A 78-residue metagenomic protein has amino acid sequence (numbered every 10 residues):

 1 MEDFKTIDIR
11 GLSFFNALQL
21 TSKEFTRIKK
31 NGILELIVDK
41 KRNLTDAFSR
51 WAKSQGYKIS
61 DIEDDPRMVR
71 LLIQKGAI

Functional and structural regions predicted by a protein language model:
M1-K30: An N-terminal amphipathic alpha-helical segment
F4-T6, I33-E35, M68-R70: Intrinsic-disorder/low-complexity, polar/charged segments enriched in Ser/Thr/Lys/Arg/Asp/Glu/Gln
S13, R42, A77-I78: Residues that cap or initiate secondary-structure elements
L20-S22, T26-G56: Amphipathic, hydrophobic secondary-structure cores in small proteins
W51, K58-I78: C-terminal edge-of-domain segments
